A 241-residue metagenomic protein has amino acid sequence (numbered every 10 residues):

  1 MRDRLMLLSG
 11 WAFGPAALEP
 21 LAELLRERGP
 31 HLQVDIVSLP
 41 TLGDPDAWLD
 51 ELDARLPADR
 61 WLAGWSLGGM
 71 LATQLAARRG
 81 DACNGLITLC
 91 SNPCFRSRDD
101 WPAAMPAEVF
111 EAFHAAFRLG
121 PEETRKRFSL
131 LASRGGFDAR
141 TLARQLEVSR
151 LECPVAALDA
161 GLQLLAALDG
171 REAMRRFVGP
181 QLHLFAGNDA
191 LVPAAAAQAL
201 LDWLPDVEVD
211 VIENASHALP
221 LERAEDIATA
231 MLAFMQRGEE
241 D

Functional and structural regions predicted by a protein language model:
M1-D46: Conserved HGGG/HGGXW glycine-rich cap/lid loop of the alpha/beta-hydrolase fold
W11, G187-D189, N214-S216: Acidic beta-to-alpha connecting loop that harbors the catalytic carboxylate
G64-G68, A72: Gly/Ala-rich beta-loop-alpha elbow adjacent to hydrolase catalytic centers
C83-A116, A157-A160: Flexible "cap/lid" loop of the alpha/beta hydrolase fold
L119-A173: Conserved alpha/beta-hydrolase catalytic His-Asp/Glu region
F177, H183-F185, D189: Short beta-strand/loop motif that positions the catalytic acidic residue of the alpha/beta-hydrolase fold
A190-A196: Conserved alpha/beta-hydrolase "acid-adjacent" motif
A215-A228: Catalytic histidine-centered segment of alpha/beta-hydrolase-like enzymes
